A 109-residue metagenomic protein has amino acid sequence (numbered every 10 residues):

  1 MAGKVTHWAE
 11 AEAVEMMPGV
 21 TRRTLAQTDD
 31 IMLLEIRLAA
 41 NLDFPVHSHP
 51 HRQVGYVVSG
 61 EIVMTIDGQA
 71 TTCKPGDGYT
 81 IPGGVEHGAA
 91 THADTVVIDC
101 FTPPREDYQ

Functional and structural regions predicted by a protein language model:
M1-D30: A short, N-terminal "cap"/entry segment at the start of jelly-roll beta-barrel domains of the cupin/DSBH fold
L34-S48: Conserved short histidine dyad/triad with adjacent acidic residue
H51-I62, D67: Glycine- and acidic-residue-biased ligand/ion/polar-headgroup-sensing regions
V58-S59, K74-P75, A93: A cytosolic small-molecule/anion-sensing beta-strand core signal
E61-V63, A70, E86, V96: Structural motif
G68-G83: Short acidic-glycine-tyrosine-enriched beta hairpin
G83-D107: Ligand-binding loop in jelly-roll beta-barrel domains
